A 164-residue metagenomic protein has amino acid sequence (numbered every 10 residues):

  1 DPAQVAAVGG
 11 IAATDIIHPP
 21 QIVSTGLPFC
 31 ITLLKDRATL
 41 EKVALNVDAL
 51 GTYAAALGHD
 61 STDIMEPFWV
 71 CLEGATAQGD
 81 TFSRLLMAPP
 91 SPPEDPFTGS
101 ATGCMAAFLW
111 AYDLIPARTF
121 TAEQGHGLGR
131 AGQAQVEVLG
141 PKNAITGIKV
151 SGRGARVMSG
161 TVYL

Functional and structural regions predicted by a protein language model:
D1-L164: Active-site proximal loop and beta-alpha junction motif in alpha/beta enzyme cores
